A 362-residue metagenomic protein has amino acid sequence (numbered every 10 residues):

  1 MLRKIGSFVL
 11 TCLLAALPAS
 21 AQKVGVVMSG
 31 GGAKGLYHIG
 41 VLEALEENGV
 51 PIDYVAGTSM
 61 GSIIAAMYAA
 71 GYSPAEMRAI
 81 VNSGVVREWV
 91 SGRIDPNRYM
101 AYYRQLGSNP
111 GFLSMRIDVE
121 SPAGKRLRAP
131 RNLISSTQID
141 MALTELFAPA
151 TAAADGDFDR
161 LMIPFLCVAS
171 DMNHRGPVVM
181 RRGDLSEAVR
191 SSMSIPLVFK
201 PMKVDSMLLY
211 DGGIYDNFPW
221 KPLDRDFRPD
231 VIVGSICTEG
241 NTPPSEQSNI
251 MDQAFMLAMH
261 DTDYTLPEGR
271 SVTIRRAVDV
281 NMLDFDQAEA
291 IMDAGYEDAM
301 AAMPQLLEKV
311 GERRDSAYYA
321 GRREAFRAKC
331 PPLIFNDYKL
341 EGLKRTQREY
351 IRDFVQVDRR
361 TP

Functional and structural regions predicted by a protein language model:
M1-I5: Positively charged n-region of N-terminal signal peptides that target proteins for export
S7-A16: Bacterial N-terminal signal peptides
S20-T58, A66-P362: Patatin-like phospholipase
